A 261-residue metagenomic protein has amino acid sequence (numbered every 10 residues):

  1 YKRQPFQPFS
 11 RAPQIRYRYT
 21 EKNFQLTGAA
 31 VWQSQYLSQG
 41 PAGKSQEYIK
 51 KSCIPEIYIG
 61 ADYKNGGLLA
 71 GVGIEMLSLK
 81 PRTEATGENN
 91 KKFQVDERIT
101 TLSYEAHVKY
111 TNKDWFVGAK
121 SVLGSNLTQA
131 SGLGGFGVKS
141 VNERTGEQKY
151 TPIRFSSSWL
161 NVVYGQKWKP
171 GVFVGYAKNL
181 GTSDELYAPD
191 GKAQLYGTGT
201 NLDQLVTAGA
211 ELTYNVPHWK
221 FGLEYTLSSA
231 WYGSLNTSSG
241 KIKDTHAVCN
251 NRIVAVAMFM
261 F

Functional and structural regions predicted by a protein language model:
K2-D62, S78, T86, G134-Q148: Surface-exposed coil loops of outer-membrane beta-barrel proteins
R3-P5, R16, E47-I49, K92-D96 (+5 more regions): Outer-membrane beta-barrel proteins
F6-F9, K51-I54, D96-T100, Y150-F155 (+3 more regions): Short sequence motifs at beta-strands and strand-loop junctions characteristic of Gram-negative outer-membrane
R11-I15, P55-I59, L102-A106, S156-L160 (+2 more regions): Hydrophobic, lipid-facing positions within transmembrane beta-strands of outer-membrane proteins
Y19-E21, Y63-N65, K109-N112, S121 (+4 more regions): Residue-level signature of outer-membrane beta-barrel architecture
G67-L202: Detector for outer-membrane/organellar transmembrane beta-barrel domains, recognizing the amphipathic beta-strand
E211-G233: C-terminal closing repeat unit and adjoining cap/tail of repeat-based domains
V216, A247-F261: Outer-membrane beta-barrel "beta-signal"
